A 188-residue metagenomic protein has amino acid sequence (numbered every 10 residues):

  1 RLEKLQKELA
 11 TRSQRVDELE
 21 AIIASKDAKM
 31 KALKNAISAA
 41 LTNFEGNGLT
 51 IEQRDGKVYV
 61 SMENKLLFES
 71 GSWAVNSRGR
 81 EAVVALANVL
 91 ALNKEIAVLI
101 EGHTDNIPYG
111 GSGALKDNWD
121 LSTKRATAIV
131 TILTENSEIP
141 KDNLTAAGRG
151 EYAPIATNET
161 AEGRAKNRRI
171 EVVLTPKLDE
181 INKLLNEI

Functional and structural regions predicted by a protein language model:
R1-E52: Extracellular/lumenal/periplasmic "stalk" regions immediately C-terminal to a signal peptide or transmembrane helix
E3, K7, D17, N35 (+4 more regions): Solvent-exposed, polar/charged alpha-helical surfaces in well-ordered, non-transmembrane soluble domains, broadly
E45-N47, I51, V84-L92: Short amphipathic alpha-helices and their capping/turn segments at secondary-structure boundaries
Q53-K57: Short Gly/Ser/Thr- and Asp/Glu-enriched loop/turn motifs at secondary-structure junctions
V58-E63: Short, aliphatic-rich beta-strand segments
L67-E81, A85, N93, H103-I188: Periplasmic OmpA-like peptidoglycan-binding domain that tethers envelope proteins to the cell wall
